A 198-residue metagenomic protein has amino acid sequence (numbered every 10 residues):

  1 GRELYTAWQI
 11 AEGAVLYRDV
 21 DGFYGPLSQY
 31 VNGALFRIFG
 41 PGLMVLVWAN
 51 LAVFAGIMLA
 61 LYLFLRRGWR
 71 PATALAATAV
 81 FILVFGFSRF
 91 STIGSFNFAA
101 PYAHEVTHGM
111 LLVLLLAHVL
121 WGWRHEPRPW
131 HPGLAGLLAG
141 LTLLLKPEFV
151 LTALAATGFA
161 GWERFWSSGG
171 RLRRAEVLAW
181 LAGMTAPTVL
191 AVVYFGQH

Functional and structural regions predicted by a protein language model:
G1-T6, L16-A34, P41-M44: Extracytoplasmic catalytic/substrate-binding loops of multi-pass membrane glycan-assembly enzymes
P26, Y30, G40-L59, T78 (+1 more regions): Loop-to-helix entry region of an early transmembrane alpha helix in multi-pass inner-membrane enzymes
I38, L83, L111, L141-K146 (+3 more regions): Transmembrane helix irregularities
W48-A77, I82-F87, L115-H118: Transmembrane-helix motifs of polytopic, lipid-linked glycan transferases
V84-A117: Membrane-interface micro-motifs in multi-pass membrane enzymes
H108-L134, G161-R171: Membrane-interface transmembrane helices that cradle and orient dolichyl/undecaprenyl
W130-P147, T152-A160, A182-V192: Membrane-interface alpha helices of multi-pass inner-membrane proteins
S168, R174-H198: Transmembrane-lumen/periplasm boundary regions of multi-pass, lipid-linked membrane glycan transferases
